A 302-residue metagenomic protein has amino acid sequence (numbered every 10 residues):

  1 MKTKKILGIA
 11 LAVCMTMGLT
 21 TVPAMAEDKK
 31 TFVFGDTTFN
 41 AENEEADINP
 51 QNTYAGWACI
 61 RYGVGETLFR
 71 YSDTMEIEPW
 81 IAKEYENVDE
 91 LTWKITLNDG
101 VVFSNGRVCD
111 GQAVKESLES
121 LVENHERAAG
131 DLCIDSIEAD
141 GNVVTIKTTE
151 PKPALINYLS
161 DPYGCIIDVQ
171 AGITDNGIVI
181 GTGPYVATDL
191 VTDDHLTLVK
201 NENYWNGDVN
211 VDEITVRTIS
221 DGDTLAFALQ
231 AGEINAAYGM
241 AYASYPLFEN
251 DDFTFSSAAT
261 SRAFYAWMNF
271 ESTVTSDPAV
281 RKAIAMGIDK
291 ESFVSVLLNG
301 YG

Functional and structural regions predicted by a protein language model:
L19-K29: Sec-dependent signal peptide cleavage junction
K29-N40, T92-I95, V114-S117, V144-I146 (+3 more regions): Short, well-ordered beta-strand elements
G35-V88, I180: N-terminal lobe/hinge region of extracytoplasmic solute-binding protein
Y54, E76, L159-V209, E213 (+1 more regions): Gly/Pro-rich hinge or "lid" segments in bacterial periplasmic/extracellular proteins
K83-H125, V274-S276: Aromatic- and charge-enriched surface segment that lines or borders ligand/interaction sites
E86, E90, K94, A128-Q170: Surface-exposed binding/hinge segments that line and control ligand-binding clefts or catalytic entry sites
E202-L247: Ligand-site clamp/hinge motif
E271, T275-G302: Periplasmic-binding protein-like
